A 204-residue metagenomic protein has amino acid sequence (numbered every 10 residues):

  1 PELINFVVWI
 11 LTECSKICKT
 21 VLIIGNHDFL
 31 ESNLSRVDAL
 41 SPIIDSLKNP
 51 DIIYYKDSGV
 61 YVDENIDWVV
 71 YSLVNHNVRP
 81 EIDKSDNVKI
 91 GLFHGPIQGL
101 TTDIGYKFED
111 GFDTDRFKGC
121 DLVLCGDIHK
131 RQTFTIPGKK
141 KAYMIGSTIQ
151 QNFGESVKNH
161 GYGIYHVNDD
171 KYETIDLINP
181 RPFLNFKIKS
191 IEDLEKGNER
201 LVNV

Functional and structural regions predicted by a protein language model:
P1, K19-N26, Y54-S58, Y71 (+3 more regions): Active-site neighborhood of phospho(di)ester-bond hydrolases with catalytic His/Asp-centered motifs
P1-G59, R116, C120: Core catalytic region of metal-dependent phosphoesterases/phosphodiesterases, especially metallo-beta-lactamase-like
I4, N75-D121, I128, Q132: Active-site-proximal segments of metal-dependent phosphoesterases and phosphodiesterases across multiple
V21-L34, Y61, H76-V78, I97-T101 (+2 more regions): Active-site environment of divalent metal-dependent phosphoester hydrolases
V60-V70, K84-I90, P137-A142, D170-K171: Beta-strand-turn-beta hairpins that frame and shape the catalytic cleft of phosphate-ester-processing enzymes
Y61, Y143-N203: Binuclear metal-dependent phosphoesterase catalytic core
Y71-N77, T148, D193: Short beta->alpha connector loops
D103-D169: Conserved beta-sheet core of the metallophosphoesterase superfamily
